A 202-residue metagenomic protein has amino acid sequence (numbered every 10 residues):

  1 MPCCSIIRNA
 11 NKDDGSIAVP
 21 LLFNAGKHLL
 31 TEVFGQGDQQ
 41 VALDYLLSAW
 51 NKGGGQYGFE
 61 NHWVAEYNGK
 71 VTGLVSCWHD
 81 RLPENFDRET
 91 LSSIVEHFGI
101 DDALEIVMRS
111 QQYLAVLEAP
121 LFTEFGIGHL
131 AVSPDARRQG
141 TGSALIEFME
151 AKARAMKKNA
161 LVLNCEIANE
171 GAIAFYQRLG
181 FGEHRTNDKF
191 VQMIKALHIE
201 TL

Functional and structural regions predicted by a protein language model:
I6-P20, H28-E32, D80: A short beta-loop-alpha structural element at the N-terminal edge of CoA-dependent acyl/N-acetyltransferase catalytic
K27-W50, V95-D101: Conserved GNAT-fold acetyl-CoA-binding loop/helix
Q39-H62, Y67-N68, A115-V116: Active-site rim helix/loop that mediates acceptor-substrate recognition in acyltransferases
V64, K70-H79, G126, A131: Conserved beta-strand in the GNAT
R81-E124: Conserved acyl-donor/pantetheine-binding loop and adjacent beta-alpha core of acyl/acetyltransferases and related
V95, L121-F125, M156-I173, Q177-L202: C-terminal "cap" of GNAT-fold acetyltransferases
A115-L121, A144-A160: Conserved acyl-CoA
H129, R138-K152, A174-R178: Conserved acetyl-CoA-binding loop-helix of GNAT-fold acetyltransferases
